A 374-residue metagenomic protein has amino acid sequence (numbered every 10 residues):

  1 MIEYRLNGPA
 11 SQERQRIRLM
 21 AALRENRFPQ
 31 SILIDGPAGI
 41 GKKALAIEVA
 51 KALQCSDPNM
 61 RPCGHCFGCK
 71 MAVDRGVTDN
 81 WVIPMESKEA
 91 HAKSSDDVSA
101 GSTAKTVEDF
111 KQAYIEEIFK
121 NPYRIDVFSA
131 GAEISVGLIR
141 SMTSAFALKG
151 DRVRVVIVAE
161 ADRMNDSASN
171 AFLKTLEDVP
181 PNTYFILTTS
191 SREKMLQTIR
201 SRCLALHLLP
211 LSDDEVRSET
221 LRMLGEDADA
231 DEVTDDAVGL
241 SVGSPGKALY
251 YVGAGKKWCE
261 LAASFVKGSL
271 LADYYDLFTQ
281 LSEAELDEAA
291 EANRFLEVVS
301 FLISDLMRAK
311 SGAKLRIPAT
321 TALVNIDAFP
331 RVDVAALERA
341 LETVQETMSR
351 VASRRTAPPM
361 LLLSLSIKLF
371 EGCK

Functional and structural regions predicted by a protein language model:
M1-A52, M60, F67, P181-Y184 (+1 more regions): Charged, glycine-rich active-site and insertion segments that engage polyanionic ligands
M1-S167: Clamp-loader machinery-focused feature within the broader ASCE/P-loop NTPase space
K70-A72, E177, Q197: Short secondary-structure boundary/capping segments
S144-A147, N170-Y184: Conserved catalytic/switch belt of AAA+ P-loop NTPases
V155-A159, F172, T183-T189: Structural recognition of the conserved hydrophobic beta-strand(s) that form the central parallel beta-sheet of P-loop
R163-M164, D178, K194: Residues immediately C-terminal
